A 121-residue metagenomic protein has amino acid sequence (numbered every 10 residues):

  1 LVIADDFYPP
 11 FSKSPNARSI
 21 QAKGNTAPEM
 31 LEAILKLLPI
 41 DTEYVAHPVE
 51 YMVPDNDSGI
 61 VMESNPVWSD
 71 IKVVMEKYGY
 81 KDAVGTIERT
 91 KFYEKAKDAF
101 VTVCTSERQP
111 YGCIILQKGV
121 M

Functional and structural regions predicted by a protein language model:
L1-K23: Long, hydrophobic N-terminal alpha-helical segment
P10, A22-K23, D41, D55 (+1 more regions): Surface-exposed loop/turn and secondary-structure junction residues enriched for glycine/proline
F11-N16, L31, C113-Q117: Short, glycine/acidic-enriched capping/hinge loops at junctions between secondary-structure elements
S12-I20, A46-D57: Glycine-/proline-rich flexible loop or hinge segments
N16, I20-A46: Long, charge-dense
P39-V49, V61-P66: Noncatalytic linker/hinge segments flanking ATPase motor cores
V53-M121: Glycine-rich, aromatic-bearing surface loops/beta-hairpins
